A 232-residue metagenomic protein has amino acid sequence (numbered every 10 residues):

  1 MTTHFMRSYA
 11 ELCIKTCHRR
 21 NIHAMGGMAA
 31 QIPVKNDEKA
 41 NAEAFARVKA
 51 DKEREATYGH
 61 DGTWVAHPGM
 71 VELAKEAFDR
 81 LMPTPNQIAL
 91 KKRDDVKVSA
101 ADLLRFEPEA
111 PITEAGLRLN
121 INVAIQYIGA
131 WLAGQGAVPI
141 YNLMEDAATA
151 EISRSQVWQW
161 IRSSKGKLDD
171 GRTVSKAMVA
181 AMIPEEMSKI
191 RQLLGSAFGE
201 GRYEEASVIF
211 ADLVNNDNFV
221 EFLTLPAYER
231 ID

Functional and structural regions predicted by a protein language model:
M1-D232: Expand to "…catalyze enediolate/carbanion chemistry for C-C bond making/breaking, isomerization, decarboxylation
